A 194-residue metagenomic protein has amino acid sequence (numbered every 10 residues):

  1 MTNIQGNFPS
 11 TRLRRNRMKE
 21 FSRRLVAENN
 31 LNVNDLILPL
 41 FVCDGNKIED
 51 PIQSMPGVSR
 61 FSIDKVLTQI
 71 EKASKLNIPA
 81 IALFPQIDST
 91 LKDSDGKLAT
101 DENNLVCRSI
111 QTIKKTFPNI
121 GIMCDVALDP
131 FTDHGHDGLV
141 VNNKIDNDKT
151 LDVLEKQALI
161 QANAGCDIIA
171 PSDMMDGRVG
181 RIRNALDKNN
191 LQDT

Functional and structural regions predicted by a protein language model:
T2-F8, K19, E28-I37, C43-T194: Alpha/beta enzyme core
R14-S22: Acidic, Ser/Thr/Pro-rich intrinsically disordered transcriptional activation regions
